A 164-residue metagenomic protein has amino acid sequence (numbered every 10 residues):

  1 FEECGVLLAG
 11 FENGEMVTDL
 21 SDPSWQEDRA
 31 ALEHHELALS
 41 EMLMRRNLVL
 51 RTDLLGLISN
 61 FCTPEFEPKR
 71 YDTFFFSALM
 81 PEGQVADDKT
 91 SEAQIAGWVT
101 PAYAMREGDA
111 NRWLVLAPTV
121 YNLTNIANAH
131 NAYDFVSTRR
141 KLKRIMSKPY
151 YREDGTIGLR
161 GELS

Functional and structural regions predicted by a protein language model:
F1-A9, D109, W113, A127-N131: Hydrophobic/aromatic-lined pockets within catalytic cores
F1-R51, F76: The catalytic Nudix box helix
F11-N13, N60, T119, R140: Short, well-ordered beta-to-alpha junction loops that form the rim of enzyme active sites and present histidine/acidic
T18-R29, N111-P118, Y133-S137: C-terminal long alpha-helix characteristic of the crotonase
L39-L48, T52-F61, R70-P81, D87-L116: NUDIX/MutT-family hydrolases
E82-G83, A129: Short Gly/Pro-enriched loop/turn and capping motifs at secondary-structure junctions
L114-S164: Core RNA-modification/binding signature centered on pseudouridine synthases
